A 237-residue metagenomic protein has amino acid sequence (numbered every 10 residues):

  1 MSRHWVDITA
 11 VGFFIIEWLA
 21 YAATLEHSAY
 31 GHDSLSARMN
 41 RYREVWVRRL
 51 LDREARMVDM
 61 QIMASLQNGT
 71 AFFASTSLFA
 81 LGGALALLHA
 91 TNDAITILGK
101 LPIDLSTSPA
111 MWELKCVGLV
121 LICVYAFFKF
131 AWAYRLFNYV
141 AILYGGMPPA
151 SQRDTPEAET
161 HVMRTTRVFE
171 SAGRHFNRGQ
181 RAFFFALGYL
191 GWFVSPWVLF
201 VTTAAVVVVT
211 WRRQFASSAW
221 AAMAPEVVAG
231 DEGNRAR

Functional and structural regions predicted by a protein language model:
M1-G12, I103-G118, P196-V201: Hydrophobic alpha-helical transmembrane segments
D7-L35, A71-L85, C116-N138, F184: Hydrophobic alpha-helical membrane-embedded segments
L25-L66: Membrane-interface amphipathic/juxtamembrane segments adjacent to transmembrane helices
R49-M60, I142-G173: Solvent-exposed, non-transmembrane helices and loops of integral membrane proteins
D59-L85, W112-C116, S171-F200: Transmembrane alpha-helical segments and their cytosolic interface motifs in multi-pass membrane proteins
L78-L105, W192-T202, V206-W211: Juxtamembrane "helix exit" motif at the C-terminal ends of alpha-helical transmembrane segments in multi-pass membrane
L88, A94-P149: Membrane-proximal helix-loop-helix units in multi-pass membrane proteins
G145-A150, E157-T166, R213-R237: Cytosolic/matrix-facing juxtamembrane and C-terminal tails of multi-pass cellular membrane proteins
